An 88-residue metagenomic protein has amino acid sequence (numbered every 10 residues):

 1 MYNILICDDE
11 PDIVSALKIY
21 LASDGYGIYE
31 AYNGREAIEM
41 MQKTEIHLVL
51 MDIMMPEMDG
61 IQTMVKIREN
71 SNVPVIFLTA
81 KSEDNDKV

Functional and structural regions predicted by a protein language model:
D8, D52, T79: Active-site residues of response regulator receiver
P11-Y29: Two-component/phosphorelay signaling modules centered on CheY-like receiver
E30-L48: Acidic, metal-coordinating helix/loop segments flanking the phosphotransfer/catalytic sites of two-component signaling
Y32-E36, D59-Q62, D86: Acidic catalytic/metal-coordinating carboxylates
Q42-I46, K66-V73: Conserved phosphotransfer cores of two-component systems
M55: Receiver (REC) domain active-site loop signature in two-component systems and cognate sites in sensor histidine kinases
Q62, E69, V73, S82-V88: Alpha4 helix (beta4-alpha4-beta5 surface) of REC/receiver domains from two-component response regulators
